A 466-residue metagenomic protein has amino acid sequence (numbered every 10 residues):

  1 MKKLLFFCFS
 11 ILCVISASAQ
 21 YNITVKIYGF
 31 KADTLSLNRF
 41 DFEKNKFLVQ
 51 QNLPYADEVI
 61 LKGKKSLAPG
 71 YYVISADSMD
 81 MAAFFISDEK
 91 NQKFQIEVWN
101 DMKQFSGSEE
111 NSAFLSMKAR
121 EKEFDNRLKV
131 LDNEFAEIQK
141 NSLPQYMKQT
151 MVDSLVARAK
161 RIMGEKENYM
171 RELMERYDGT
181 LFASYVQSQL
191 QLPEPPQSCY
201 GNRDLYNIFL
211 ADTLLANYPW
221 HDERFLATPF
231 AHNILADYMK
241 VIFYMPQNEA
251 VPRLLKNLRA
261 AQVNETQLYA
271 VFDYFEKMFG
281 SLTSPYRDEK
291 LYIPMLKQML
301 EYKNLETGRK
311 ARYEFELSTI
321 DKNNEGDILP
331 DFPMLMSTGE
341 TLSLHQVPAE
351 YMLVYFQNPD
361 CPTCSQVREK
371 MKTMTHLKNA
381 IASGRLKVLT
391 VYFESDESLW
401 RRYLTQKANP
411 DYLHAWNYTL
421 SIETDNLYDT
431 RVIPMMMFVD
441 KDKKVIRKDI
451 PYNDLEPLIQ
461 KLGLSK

Functional and structural regions predicted by a protein language model:
M1-K26, S465-K466: Bacterial Sec-dependent N-terminal signal peptides
Q20-D178, Y185-A211: A non-transmembrane, solvent-exposed segment enriched in polar/low-complexity residues
Y72-S75, V432-M435, D440-K466: Non-catalytic, surface beta->alpha helical segment in thiol-disulfide oxidoreductase systems
N248-I328, K466: N-terminal targeting signals for export/organelle localization
T307-L344, P410-D411, P457-S465: N-terminal "domain-start" segment that seeds a small globular fold
L342-M371, K387-V391: Short active-site neighborhood of thiol/selenol oxidoreductases, capturing the structured segment around
S365-T405, S421-T424: Structural microenvironment flanking redox-active thiols in thiol-disulfide oxidoreductases
R401-M437, K441: Short, internal strand/loop/helix patches that form the active-site neighborhood or redox-interaction surface
